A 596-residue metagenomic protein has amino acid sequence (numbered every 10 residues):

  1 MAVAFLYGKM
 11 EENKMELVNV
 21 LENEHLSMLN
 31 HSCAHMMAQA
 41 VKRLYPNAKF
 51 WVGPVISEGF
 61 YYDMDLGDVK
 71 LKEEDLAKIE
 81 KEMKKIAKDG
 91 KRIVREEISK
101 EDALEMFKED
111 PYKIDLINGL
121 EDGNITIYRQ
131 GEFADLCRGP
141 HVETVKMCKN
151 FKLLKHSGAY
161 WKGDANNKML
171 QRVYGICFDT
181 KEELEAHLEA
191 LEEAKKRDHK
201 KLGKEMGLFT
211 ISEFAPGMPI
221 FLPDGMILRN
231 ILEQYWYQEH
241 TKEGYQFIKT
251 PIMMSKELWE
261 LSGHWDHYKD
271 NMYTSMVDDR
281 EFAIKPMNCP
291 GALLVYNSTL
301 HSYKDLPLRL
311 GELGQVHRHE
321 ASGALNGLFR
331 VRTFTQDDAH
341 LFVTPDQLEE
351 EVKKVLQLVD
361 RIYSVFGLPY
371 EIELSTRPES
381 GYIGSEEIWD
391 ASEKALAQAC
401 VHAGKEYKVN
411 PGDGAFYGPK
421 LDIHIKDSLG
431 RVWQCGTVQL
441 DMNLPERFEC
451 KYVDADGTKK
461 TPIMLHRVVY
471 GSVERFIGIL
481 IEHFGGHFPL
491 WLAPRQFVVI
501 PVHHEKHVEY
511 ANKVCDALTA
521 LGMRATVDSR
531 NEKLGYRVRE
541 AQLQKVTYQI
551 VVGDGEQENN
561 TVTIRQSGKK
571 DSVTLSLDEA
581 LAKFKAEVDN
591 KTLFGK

Functional and structural regions predicted by a protein language model:
A2-A4, M10-W51, V55-S57, D63-K596: NTP/phosphate- and nucleic-acid-binding module
